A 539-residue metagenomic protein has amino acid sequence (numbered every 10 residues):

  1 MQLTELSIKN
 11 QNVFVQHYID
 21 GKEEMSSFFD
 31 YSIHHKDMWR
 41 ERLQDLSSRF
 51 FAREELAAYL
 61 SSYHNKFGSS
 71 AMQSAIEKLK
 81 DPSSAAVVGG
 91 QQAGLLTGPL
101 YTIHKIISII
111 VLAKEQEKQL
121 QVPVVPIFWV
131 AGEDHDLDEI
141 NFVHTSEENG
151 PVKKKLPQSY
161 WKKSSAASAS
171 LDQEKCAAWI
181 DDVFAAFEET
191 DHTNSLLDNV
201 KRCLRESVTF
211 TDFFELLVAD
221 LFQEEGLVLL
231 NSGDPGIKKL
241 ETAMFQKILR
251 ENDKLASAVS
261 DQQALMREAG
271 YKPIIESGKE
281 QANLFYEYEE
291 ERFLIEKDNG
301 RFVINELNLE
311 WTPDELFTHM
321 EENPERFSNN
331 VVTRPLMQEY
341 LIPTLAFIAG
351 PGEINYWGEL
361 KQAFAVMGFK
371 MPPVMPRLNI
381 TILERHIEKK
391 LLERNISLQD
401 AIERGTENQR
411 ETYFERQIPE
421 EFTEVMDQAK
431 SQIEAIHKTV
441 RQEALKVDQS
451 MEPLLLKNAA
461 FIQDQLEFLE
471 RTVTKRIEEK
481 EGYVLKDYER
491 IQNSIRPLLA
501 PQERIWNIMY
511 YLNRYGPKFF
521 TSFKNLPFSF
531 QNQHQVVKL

Functional and structural regions predicted by a protein language model:
V13-M72, E276, E280-A282, Q463-L466 (+1 more regions): Low-complexity, highly charged intrinsically disordered N-terminal segments that act as targeting/localization
S83-E115: N-terminal catalytic cores of NTP/NDP-binding nucleotidyl/phosphoryl-transfer enzymes
P99-L100, A113-D136, P372: Glycine-rich phosphate/pyrophosphate-binding loops and their adjacent beta-strand/loop elements at enzyme active sites
L100-Y101, D136-V143, L240-F245: Short acidic, glycine/serine/threonine-rich loops at helix termini
L137-P151, I382-F414: A structural-propensity feature for long, helix-poor, extended segments
H144-E174: A glycine-rich helix N-cap at a beta->alpha junction
L217-W311, E407, E411-L539: Long, compositionally biased intrinsically disordered regions
P273-L345, P351-Q362, M371-P373, R377-E384 (+1 more regions): A translation/RNA-centric and nucleic-acid-associated enzymatic feature enriched in Class II aminoacyl-tRNA synthetases
